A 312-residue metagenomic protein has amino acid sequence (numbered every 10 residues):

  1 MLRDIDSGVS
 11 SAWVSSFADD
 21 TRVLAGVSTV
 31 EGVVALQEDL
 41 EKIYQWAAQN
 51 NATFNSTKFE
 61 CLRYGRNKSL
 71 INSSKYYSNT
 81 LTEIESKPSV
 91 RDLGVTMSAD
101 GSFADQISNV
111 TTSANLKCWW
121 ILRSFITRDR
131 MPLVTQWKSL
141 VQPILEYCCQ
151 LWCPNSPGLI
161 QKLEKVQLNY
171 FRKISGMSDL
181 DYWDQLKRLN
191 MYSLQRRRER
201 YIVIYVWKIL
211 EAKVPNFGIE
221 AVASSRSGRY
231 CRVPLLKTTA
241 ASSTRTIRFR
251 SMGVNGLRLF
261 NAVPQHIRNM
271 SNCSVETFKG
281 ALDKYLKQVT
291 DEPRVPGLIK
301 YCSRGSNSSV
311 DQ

Functional and structural regions predicted by a protein language model:
M1-L24: Active-site palm subdomain of RNA-directed nucleic acid polymerases
S10, S15, L81-L151: Basic, alpha-helical interaction scaffolds
S10, T21-A48, P154: Catalytic palm subdomain of template-directed nucleic-acid polymerases, centered on the conserved carboxylate motif
F17-D20, A47, V90-D100, A114 (+6 more regions): Short, conserved catalytic/metal-binding micro-motifs enriched in Asp/Glu and His
E38, T53-S89: Short, conserved micro-motifs composed of acidic
Y44-N55, E60-L62, R91, L159-A223: Short, charged alpha-helical motifs in flexible N/C-terminal segments and linkers
T57, E146-I160, V254-Q312: Charged boundary/loop elements
L81, V134, P215-N255: Amphipathic alpha-helical
